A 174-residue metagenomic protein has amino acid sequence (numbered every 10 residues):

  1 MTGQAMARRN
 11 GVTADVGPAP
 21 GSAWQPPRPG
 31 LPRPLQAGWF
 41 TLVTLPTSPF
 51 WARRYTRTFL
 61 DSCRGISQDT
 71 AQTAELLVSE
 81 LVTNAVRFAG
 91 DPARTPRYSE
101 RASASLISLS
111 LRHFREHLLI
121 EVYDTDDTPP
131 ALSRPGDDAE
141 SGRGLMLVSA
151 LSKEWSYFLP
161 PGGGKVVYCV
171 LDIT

Functional and structural regions predicted by a protein language model:
M1-W39, V43, V86-T174: Conserved beta-strand-loop-beta-strand hairpin that lines the nucleotide-binding pocket of ATP/GTP-utilizing enzymes
T41-P46, S67: Short, N-terminal intrinsically disordered low-complexity segments that are rich in Pro/Gly and polar/charged residues
T58-S79: Conserved short strand/loop->alpha-helix "switch" segment adjacent to the catalytic nucleotide/phosphoryl-transfer site
T73-D91: Histidine-centered phosphotransfer motif of kinases
